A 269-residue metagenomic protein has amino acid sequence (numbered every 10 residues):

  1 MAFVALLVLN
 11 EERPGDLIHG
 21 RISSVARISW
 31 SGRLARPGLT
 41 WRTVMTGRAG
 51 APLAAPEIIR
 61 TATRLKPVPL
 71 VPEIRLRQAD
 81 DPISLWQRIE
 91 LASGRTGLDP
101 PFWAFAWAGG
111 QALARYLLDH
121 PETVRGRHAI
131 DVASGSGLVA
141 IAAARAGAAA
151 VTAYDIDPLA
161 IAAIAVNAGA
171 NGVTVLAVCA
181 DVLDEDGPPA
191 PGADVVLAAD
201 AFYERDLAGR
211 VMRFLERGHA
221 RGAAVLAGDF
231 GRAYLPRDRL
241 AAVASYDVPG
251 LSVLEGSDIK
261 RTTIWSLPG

Functional and structural regions predicted by a protein language model:
M1-R13: Extreme N-terminal basic, low-complexity initiation segments that serve as generic localization/processing leaders
A2-A5, A26, A35, T40-T43: Ala/Thr-enriched low-complexity intrinsically disordered regions
N10-E11, R21-I22, I141, R210: Alpha-helical transmembrane segments and their juxtamembrane interfaces
E11, S31-L34, A49, L53: Compositionally biased, intrinsically disordered/low-complexity regions enriched for serine, proline and threonine
P14-G15, S24: Intrinsically disordered, low-complexity segments enriched in serine/proline and basic residues
L17-H19: Short hydrophobic targeting helices and cationic amphipathic motifs that mediate membrane/organellar targeting
R21, R27, G32-R33, S134: Intrinsic, low-complexity polybasic segments
W41-G269: S-adenosylmethionine-dependent methyltransferases
